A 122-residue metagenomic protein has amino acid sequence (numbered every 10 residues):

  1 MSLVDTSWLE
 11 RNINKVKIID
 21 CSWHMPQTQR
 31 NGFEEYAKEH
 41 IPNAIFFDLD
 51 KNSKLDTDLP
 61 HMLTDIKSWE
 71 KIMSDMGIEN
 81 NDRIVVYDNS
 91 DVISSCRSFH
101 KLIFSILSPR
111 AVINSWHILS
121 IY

Functional and structural regions predicted by a protein language model:
M1-Y122: Cytosolic catalytic domains that perform sulfur/thiol-centered chemistry
